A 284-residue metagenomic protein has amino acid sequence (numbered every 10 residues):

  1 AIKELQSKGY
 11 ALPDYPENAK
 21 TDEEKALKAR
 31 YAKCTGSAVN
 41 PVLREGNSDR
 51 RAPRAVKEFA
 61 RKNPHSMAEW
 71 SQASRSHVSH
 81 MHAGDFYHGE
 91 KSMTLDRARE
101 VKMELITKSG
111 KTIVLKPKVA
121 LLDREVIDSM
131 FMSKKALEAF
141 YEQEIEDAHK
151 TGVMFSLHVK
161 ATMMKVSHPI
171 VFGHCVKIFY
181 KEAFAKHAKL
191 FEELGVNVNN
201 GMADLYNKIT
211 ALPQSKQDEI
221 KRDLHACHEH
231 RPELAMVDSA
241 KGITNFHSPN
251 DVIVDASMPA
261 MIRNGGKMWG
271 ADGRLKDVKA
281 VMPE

Functional and structural regions predicted by a protein language model:
A1-G173, E182-E284: Extended, well-ordered protein cores
I178-F179: Short active-site loop/helix that positions an aromatic residue
